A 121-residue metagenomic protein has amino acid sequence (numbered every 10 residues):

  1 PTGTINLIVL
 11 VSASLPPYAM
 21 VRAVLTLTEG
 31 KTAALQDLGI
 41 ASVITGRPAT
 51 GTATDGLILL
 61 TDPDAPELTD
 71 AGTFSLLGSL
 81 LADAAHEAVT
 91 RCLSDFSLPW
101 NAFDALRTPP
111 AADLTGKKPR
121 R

Functional and structural regions predicted by a protein language model:
P1-R121: A structural signal for small-residue-enriched, beta-sheet-centric alpha/beta enzyme cores and oligomeric scaffold folds
